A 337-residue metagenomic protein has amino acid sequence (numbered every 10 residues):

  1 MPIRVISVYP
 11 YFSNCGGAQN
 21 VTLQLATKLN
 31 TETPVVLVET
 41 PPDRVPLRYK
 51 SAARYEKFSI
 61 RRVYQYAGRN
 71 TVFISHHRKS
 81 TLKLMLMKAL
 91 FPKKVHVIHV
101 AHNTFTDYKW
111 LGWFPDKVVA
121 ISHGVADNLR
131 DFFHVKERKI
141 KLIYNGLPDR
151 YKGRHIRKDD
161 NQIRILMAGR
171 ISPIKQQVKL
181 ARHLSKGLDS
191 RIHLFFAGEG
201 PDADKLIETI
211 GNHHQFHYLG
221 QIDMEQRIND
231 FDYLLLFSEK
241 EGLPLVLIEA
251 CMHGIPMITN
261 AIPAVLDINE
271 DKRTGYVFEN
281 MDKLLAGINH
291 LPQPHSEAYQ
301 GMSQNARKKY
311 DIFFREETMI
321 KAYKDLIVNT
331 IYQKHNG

Functional and structural regions predicted by a protein language model:
S7-R61, G200-D202: N-terminal strand-loop element at the rim of the active site of nucleotide-sugar-dependent glycosyltransferases
G16-T27, I163, M167-K186, P201-D204 (+1 more regions): A conserved mid-protein helix/loop that constitutes part of the nucleotide-sugar donor-binding site
S75-T81, A101-N103: Short His-centered aromatic/hydrophobic patch
D116-K152: Donor nucleotide-sugar binding/catalytic pocket of nucleotide-sugar-dependent glycosyltransferases
D202, H213-I222, R227, V277: Active-site donor-binding acidic/aromatic loop of nucleotide-activated sugar and phosphosugar transferases involved
E239: Aromatic "clamp/platform" in nucleotide-sugar-dependent glycosyltransferases that forms part of the donor/acceptor
P256-T259: Short hydrophobic beta-strand element within catalytic cores of glycosyltransferases and related nucleotide-activated
D271-D282, H290-S296: Conserved acidic donor-binding segment of nucleotide-sugar-dependent glycosyltransferases
